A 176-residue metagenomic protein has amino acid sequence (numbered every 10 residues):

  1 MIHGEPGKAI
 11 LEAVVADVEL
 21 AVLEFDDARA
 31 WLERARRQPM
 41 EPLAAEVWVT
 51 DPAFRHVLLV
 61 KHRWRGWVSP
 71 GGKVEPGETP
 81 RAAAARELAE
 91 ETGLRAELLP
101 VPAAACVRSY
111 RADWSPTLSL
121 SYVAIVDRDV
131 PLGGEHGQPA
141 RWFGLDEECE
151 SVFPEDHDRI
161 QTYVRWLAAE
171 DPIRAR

Functional and structural regions predicted by a protein language model:
I2-E46: Acidic, metal-coordinating catalytic segment for phosphate/diphosphate chemistry, firing primarily on the Nudix
R34-H62, V68: Short, contiguous, helix-prone interaction/anchoring segments in small proteins
R63-R65, A140-R141: Short, solvent-exposed aromatic-acidic interface loops
W64-G66, V74-E75: Short, catalytically relevant binding-site loops at active-site mouths
V68-S69, V107: Short acidic, glycine/Ser/Thr-rich loop/turn "cap" segments at secondary-structure junctions
P70, R86, L167-E170: Extracytoplasmic/cell-surface-exposed regions of Actinobacterial cell-envelope-associated and secreted proteins
V74-Y163: Unchanged
